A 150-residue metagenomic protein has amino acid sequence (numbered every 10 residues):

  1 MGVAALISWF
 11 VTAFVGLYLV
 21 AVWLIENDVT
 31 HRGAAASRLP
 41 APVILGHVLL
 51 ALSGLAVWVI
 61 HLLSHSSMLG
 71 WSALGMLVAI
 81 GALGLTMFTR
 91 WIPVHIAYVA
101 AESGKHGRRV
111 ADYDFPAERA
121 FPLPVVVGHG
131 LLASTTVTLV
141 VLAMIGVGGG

Functional and structural regions predicted by a protein language model:
M1-G150: Membrane-embedded alpha-helical bundles that constitute the cytochrome b-like, heme-associated redox core of multi-pass
